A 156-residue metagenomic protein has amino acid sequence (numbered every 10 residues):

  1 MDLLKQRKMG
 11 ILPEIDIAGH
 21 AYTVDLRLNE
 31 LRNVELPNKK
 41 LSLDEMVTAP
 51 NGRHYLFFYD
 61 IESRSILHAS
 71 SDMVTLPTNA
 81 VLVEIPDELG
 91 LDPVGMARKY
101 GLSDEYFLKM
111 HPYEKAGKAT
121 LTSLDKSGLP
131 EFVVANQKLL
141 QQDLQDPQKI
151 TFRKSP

Functional and structural regions predicted by a protein language model:
M1-I17, L31, P37-L67, I85: Short, flexible domain-boundary/linker segments around small modular repeats
D16-V34, L56-S63, A69, N79 (+3 more regions): Extracellular/lumenal glycan-associated surfaces
V24, V133, Q148-P156: Non-Sec secretion/translocation targeting segments of pathogen effectors
D72-M73: OB-fold/S1-family single-stranded nucleic acid-binding modules
E88, A116-F132, L140-K149: Eukaryotic compositionally biased low-complexity/IDR segments
G95, S103-G128: A positional "C-terminalness" feature that preferentially activates on distal terminal regions of long, nucleic
